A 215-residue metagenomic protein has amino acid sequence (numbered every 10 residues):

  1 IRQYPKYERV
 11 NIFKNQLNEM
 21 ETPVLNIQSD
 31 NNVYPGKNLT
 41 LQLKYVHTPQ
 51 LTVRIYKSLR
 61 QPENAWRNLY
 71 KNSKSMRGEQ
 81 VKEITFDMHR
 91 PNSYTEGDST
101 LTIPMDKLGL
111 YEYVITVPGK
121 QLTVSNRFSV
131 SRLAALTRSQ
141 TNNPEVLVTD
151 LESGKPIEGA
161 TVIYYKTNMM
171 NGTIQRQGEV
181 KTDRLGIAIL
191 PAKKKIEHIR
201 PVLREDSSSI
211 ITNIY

Functional and structural regions predicted by a protein language model:
I1-Y215: N-terminal, cleavable Sec-dependent signal peptides of secreted/periplasmic/extracellular proteins
